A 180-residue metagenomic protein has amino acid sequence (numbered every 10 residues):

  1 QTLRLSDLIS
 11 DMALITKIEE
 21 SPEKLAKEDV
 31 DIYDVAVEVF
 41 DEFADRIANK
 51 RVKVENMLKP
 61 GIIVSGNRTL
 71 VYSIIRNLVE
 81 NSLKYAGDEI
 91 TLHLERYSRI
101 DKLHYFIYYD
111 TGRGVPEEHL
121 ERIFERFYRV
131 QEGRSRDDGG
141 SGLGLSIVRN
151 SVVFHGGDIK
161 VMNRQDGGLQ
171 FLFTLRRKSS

Functional and structural regions predicted by a protein language model:
Q1-L5: Short alpha-helical segment of the dimerization/phosphotransfer core of two-component systems
A26-D29, A48, K53-I63, Y97: Conserved catalytic submotifs in the C-terminal HATPase_c
S82-L83: Short helix-loop "hinge" at the ATP-lid/N-box region of the Bergerat-fold HATPase_c
D88, G156-G157: Conserved glycine-rich
E89-K102: Short beta-strand/loop element within the Bergerat-fold HATPase_c
V115-F127: Short conserved segment of the HATPase_c
G144, V148: Short alpha-helical Gxxx[C/S/T] motif in the catalytic ATP-binding
